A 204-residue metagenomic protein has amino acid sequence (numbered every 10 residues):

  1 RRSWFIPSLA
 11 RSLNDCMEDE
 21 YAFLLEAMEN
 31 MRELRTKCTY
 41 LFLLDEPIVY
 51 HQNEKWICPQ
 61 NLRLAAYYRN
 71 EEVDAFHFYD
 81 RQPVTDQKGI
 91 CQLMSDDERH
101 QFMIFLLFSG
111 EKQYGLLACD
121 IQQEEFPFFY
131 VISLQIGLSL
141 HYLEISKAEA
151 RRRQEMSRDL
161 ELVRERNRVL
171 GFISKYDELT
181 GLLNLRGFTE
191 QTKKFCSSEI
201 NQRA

Functional and structural regions predicted by a protein language model:
R1-E18, N167-L170: Signal-transmission linkers at sensory-effector interfaces
R2, H141, A148, E155 (+3 more regions): Signal-transducing coiled-coil linker
A10-E18, E26-T36, C196, I200: Short regulatory alpha-helical segment in sensory/regulatory domains of signaling proteins that mediates
R11, G171-E190: Conserved nucleotide-binding and Mg2+-coordinating catalytic segments in signaling enzymes
C16-E20, L24, E125, F129 (+1 more regions): The cytosolic transmitter module of two-component sensor histidine kinases
T36-Q123: GAF sensory domains
I121-R158: Amphipathic alpha-helical "output/dimerization" segments
I173, T189-A204: Active-site-proximal structural segments of metal-dependent nucleotidyl cyclase/transferase enzymes
